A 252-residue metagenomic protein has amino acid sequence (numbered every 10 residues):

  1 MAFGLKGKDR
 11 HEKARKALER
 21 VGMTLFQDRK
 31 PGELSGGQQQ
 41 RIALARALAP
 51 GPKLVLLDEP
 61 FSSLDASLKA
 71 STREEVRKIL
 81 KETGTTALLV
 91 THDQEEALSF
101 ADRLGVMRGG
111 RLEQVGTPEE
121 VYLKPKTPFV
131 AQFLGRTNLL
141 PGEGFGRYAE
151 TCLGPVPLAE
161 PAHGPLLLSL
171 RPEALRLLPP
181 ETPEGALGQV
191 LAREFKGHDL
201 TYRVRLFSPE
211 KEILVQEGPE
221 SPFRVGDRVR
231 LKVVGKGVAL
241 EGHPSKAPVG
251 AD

Functional and structural regions predicted by a protein language model:
M1-F129: ABC ATPase nucleotide-binding domains
K81, R193-K196: Beta-strand-rich soluble domains of envelope-associated proteins, predominantly from Gram-negative bacteria
G116, L170, V233: A conserved hydrophobic position in a structured secondary element of the catalytic/binding core that shapes
K126-L168, P172-L191, H198-P222: ATPase nucleotide-binding modules
L166, V229-G235: Flexible glycine-rich surface loops and low-complexity tracts that mediate binding to linear polymers
P172-L175, V234-A239: Short, charged beta-turn/beta-strand-edge "cap" motif at the junction between a beta-strand and an adjacent loop
G242-P248: OB-fold/S1-family single-stranded nucleic acid-binding modules
